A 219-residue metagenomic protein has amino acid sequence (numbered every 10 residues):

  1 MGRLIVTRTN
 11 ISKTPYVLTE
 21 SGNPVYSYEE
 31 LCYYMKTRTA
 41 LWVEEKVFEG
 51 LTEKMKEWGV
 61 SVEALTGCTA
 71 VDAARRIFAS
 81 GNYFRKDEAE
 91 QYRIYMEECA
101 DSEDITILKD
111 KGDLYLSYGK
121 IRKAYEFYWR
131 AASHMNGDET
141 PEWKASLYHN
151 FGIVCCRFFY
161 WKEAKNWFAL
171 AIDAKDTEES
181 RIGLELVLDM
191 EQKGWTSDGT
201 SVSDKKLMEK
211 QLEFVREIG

Functional and structural regions predicted by a protein language model:
M1-E103: Long, contiguous interaction/recruitment modules in multidomain scaffold/adaptor proteins
